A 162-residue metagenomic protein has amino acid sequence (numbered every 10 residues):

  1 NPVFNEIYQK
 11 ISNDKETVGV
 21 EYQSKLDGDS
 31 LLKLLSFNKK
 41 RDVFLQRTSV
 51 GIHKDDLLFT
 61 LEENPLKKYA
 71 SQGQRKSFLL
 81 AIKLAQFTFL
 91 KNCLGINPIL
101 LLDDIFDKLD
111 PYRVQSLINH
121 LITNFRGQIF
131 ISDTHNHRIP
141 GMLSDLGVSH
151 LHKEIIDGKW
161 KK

Functional and structural regions predicted by a protein language model:
N1-I99, K108, Y112, S116-Q128 (+2 more regions): Conserved NTPase motor "head" modules and their coupling/switch loops across ABC/AAA+ ATPases, GTPases, and GHKL ATPases
D103-I105: Walker B catalytic acidic pair
D133-H135: Conserved H-loop
